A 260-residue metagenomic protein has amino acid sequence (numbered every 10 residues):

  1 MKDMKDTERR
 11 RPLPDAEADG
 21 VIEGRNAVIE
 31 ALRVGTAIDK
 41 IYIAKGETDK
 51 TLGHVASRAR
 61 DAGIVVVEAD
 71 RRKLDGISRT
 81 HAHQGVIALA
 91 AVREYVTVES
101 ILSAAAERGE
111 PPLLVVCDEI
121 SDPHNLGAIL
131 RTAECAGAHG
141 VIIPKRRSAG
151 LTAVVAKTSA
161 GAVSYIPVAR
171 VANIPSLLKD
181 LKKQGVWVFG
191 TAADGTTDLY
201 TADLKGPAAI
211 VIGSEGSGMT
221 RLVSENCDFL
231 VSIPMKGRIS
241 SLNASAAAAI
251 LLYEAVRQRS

Functional and structural regions predicted by a protein language model:
M1-A104: N-terminal positively charged helical leader segments and presequences
G24, N125, A133, V188 (+3 more regions): Conserved RecA-like P-loop NTPase ATPase core
I29, C135, K157-A162, R221-S260: Structured adenosyl-cofactor binding patch, chiefly the S-adenosyl-L-methionine
R33-A37, G53, I64-V65, A106-T197 (+1 more regions): RNA substrate-binding interface of SAM-dependent RNA methyltransferases
D70, A91, D118, P144-K145 (+5 more regions): Short beta->alpha connector loops at strand-helix junctions that form conserved, small/polar/Pro-enriched
I77-A91, P167, V171, K205-G213: Short basic, glycine-rich beta-strand/loop surfaces that mediate nucleic-acid
F189-N243: Active-site/ligand-binding-proximal alpha/beta "capping" segment
